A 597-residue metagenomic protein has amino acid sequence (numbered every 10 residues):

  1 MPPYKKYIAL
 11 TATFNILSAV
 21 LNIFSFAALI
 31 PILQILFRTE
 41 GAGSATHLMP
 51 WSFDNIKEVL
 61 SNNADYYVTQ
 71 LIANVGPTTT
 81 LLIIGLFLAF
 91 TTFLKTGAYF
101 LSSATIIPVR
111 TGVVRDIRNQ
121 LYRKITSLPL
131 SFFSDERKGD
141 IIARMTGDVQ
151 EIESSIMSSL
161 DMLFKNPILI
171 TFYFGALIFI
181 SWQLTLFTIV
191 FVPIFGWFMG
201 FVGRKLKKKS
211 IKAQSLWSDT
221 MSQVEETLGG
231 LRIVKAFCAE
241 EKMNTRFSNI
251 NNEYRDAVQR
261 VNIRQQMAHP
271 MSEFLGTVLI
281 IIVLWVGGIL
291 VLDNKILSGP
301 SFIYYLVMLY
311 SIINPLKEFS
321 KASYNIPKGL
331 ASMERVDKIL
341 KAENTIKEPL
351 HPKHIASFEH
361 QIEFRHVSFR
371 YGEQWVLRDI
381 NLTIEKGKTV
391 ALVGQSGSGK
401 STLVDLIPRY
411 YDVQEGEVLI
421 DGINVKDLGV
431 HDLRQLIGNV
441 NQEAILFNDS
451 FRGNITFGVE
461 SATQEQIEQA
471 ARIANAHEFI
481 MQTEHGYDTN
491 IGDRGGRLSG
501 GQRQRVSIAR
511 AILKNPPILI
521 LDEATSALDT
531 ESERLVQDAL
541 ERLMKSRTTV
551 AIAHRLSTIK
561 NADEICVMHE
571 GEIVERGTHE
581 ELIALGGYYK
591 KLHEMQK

Functional and structural regions predicted by a protein language model:
P2-K6, L130-S131, G147-I156, L160 (+9 more regions): An intracellular "coupling" helix at the cytosolic face of ABC transporter transmembrane type-1 domains
L10-L17, D161-I211, W285-S298, N314: Transmembrane helices of ABC transporter permease
T11-L94, F179-Q183, W285, K295-G299: Transmembrane helix-loop-helix hairpins at lipid-water interfaces of multipass membrane proteins, especially the type-1
I16-F24, A89-F100, I152-S155, S159-F174 (+4 more regions): Hydrophobic alpha-helical transmembrane bundles that constitute the permease/transmembrane domains of multi-pass
N22-I30, Q34, G41, F87-K138 (+12 more regions): Juxtamembrane helix-loop junctions of ABC transporter transmembrane domains
I125, F247, V336, F364: Conserved catalytic Walker-motif region of ABC-type ATPase nucleotide-binding domains
A176-V190, R264-E334, I339-L340: Helix-loop-helix
E348-P349, I355-K597: ABC-type nucleotide-binding domain
